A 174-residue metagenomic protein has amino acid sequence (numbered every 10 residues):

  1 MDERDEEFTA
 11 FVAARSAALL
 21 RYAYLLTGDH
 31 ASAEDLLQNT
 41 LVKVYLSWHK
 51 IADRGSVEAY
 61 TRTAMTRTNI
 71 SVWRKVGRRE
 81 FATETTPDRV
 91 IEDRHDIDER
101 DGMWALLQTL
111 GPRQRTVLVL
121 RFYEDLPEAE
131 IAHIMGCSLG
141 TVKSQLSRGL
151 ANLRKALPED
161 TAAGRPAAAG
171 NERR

Functional and structural regions predicted by a protein language model:
M1-R21, A31-E34: A short, charge-rich alpha-helical start-of-domain segment used by transcription regulators
D2, N39-S56, K75-G77, A156: Sigma70-family region 2
E3-E7, H133, L150-R174: C-terminal edge and immediately downstream basic/flexible tail or linker adjoining helix-turn-helix-like DNA-binding
D35-V42, G55-R67: Structural recognition of an alpha-helix C-terminal capping motif at a helix-to-coil junction
A52, T63-E84, H95-D96: Arg/Lys-rich amphipathic alpha helix in sigma70-family domain 2
T66, I70, M135-E159: DNA-recognition helix of helix-turn-helix
Q108, P112, E124-T141, A151: Helix-turn-helix DNA-binding module
V117-R121: A short pre-motif secondary-structure segment
